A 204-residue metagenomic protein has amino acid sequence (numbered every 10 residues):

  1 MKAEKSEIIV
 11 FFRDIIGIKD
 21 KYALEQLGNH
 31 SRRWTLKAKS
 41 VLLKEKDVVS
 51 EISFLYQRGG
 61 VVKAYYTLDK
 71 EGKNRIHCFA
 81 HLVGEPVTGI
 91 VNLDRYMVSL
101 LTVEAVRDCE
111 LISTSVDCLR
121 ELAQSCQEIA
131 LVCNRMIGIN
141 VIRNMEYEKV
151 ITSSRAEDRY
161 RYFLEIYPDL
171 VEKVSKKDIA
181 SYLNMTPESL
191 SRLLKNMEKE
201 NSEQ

Functional and structural regions predicted by a protein language model:
M1-R33, N92: Cyclic nucleotide-binding regulatory module and flanking cytosolic helices
L27-G28, C118-N134, G138-M145, T152-S153 (+2 more regions): Alpha-helical bundle regulatory/interaction domains
R32, V41, G60-Y66, E110-L111: Short beta-strand segments in beta-sandwich/barrel cores
L42-D47: Short phosphate-coordinating micro-motif centered on Lys-Gly-acidic
S50-T67, L82-G84: Glycine- and acidic-residue-biased ligand/ion/polar-headgroup-sensing regions
R75-N134: Cyclic-nucleotide recognition modules
S154-Q204: Phosphate-/nucleic-acid-contacting segments
